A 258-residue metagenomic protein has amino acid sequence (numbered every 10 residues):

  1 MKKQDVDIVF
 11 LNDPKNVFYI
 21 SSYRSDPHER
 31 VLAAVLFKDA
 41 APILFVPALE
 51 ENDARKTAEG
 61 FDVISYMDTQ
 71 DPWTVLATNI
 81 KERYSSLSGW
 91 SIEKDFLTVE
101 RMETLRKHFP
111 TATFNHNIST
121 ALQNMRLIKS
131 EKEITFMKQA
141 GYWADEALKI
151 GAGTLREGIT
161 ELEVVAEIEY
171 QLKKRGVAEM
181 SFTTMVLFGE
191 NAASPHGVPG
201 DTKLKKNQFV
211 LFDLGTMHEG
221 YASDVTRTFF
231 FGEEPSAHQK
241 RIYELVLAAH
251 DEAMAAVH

Functional and structural regions predicted by a protein language model:
M1-H258: Active-site neighborhoods and metal-handling regions in enzymes and metal-associated proteins
